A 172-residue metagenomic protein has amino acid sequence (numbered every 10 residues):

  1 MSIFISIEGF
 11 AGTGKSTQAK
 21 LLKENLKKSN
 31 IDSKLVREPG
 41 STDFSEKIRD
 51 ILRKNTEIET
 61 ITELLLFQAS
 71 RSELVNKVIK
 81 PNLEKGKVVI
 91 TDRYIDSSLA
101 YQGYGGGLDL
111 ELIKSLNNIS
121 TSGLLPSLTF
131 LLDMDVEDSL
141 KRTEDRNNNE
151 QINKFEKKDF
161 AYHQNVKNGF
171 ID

Functional and structural regions predicted by a protein language model:
M1-I3: Extreme N-terminal, non-catalytic leader segments that precede Walker-type/kinase nucleotide-binding cores
I5-I7: Hydrophobic anchor at the beta1->P-loop junction of P-loop NTPases
G12: Walker A (P-loop) phosphate-binding loop of P-loop NTPases
K15: Conserved lysine of the Walker
Q18, L22: Hydrophobic positions on the alpha1 helix immediately C-terminal to the Walker A/P-loop
S29-T121: ATP-dependent small-molecule kinase phosphotransfer cores that center on conserved nucleotide phosphate-binding segments
Y101-N168: A glycine- and Lys/Arg-enriched "phosphate-lid" helix/loop adjacent to the NTP-binding pocket of small-molecule kinases
